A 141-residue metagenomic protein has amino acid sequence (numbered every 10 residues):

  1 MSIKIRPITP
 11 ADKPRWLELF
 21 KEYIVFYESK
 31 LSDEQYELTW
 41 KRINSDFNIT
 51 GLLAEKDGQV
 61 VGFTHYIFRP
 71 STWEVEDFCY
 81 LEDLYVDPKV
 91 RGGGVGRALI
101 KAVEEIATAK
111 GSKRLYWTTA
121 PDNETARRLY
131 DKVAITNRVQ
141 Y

Functional and structural regions predicted by a protein language model:
K4-E18: A short beta-loop-alpha structural element at the N-terminal edge of CoA-dependent acyl/N-acetyltransferase catalytic
L17-R42: Conserved GNAT-fold acetyl-CoA-binding loop/helix
K41-L53, Y80: A short helix-loop-beta-strand connector motif used in the catalytic cores of GNAT acetyltransferases and, in some
L53, Q59-I67: Conserved beta-strand in the GNAT
A54, G92-R97: Glycine-rich acyl-CoA binding loop
L84-R91: A short, internal acetyl-CoA/4′-phosphopantetheine-binding micro-motif in the GNAT/acyltransferase core
R97, K101, P121-V139: Conserved active-site alpha-helix within GNAT-family acetyltransferase domains
T108-T119: Conserved GNAT acetyl-CoA-binding A-motif
